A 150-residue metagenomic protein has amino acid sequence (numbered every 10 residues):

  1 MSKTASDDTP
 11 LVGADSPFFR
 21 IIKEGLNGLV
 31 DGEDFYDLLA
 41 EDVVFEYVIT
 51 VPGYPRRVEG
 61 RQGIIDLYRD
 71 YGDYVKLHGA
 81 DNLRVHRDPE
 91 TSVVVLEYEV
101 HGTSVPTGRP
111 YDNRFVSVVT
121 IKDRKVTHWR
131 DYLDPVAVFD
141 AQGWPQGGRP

Functional and structural regions predicted by a protein language model:
M1-E41, Q146-P150: Short, low-complexity N-terminal intrinsically disordered segments enriched in polar/charged residues
S2-A14, G72-P150: A beta-strand edge to alpha-helix "cap/lid" segment located at domain peripheries
S16, Q62-I65, N113: Short, well-ordered alpha-helical segments
F19-L29, P52-R57, G72-K76, E97-E99: Short, mixed-charge, low-aromatic patches
D34-L39, V43, G60, I64 (+3 more regions): Hydrophobic pocket/interface hotspot
Y36-T91: A solvent-exposed, acidic/Ser-Thr-rich amphipathic alpha-helical stretch
